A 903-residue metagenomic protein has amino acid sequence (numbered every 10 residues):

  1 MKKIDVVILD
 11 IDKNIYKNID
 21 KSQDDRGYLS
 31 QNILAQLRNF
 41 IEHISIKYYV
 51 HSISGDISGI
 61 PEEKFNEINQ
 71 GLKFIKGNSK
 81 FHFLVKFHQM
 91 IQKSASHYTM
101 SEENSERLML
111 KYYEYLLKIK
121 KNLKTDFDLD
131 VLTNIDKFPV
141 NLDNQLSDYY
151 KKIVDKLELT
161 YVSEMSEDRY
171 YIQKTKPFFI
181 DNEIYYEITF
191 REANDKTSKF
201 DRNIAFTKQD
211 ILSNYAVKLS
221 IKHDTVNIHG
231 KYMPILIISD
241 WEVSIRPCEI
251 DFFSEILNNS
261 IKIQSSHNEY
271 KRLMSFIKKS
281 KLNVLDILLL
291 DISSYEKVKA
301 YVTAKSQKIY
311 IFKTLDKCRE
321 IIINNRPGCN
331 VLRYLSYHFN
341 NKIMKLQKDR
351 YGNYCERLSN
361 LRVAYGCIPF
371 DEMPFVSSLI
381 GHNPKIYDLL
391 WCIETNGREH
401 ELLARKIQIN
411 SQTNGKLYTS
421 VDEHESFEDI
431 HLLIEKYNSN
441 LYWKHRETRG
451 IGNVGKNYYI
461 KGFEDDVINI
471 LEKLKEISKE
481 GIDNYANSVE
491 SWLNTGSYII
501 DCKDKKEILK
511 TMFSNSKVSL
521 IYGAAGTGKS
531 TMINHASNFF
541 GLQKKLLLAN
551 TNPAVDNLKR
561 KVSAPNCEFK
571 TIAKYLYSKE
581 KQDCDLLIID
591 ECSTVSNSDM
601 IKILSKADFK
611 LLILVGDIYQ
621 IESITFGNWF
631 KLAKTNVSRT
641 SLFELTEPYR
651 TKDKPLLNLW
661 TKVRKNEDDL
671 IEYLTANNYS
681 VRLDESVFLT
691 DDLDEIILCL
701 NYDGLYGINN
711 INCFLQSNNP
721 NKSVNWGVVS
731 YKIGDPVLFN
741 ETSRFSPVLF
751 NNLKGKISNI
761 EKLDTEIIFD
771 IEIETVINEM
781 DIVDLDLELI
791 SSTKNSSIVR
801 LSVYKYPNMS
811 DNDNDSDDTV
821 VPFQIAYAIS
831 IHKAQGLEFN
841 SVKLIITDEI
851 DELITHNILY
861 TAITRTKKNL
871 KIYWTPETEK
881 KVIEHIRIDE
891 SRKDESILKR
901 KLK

Functional and structural regions predicted by a protein language model:
K2-A216: Extended low-complexity, intrinsically disordered and solenoidal helical-scaffold regions
F127-I135, V140, Q145, Y149-I482: N-terminal accessory nucleic-acid engagement/regulatory domains that precede and modulate ATP-driven motor cores
K473-E480, F539, K561-A564, K606 (+10 more regions): Conserved, well-folded catalytic cores of nucleic-acid-processing and energy-transducing macromolecular machines
N484-S497: Conserved adenine-nucleotide phosphate-binding loops and their immediately adjacent elements
S497-N515: Pre-Walker A adenine-sensing motif
K510-A676: ASCE P-loop NTPase helicase motor core
S519-V562, V615, I671-L715, N719 (+3 more regions): Conserved RecA-like ASCE P-loop NTPase motor core of nucleic-acid helicases/translocases
T527, N566-F569, R639, T651-K654 (+1 more regions): Core RecA-like ATPase module of SF1/SF2 helicases and allied nucleic-acid translocases
